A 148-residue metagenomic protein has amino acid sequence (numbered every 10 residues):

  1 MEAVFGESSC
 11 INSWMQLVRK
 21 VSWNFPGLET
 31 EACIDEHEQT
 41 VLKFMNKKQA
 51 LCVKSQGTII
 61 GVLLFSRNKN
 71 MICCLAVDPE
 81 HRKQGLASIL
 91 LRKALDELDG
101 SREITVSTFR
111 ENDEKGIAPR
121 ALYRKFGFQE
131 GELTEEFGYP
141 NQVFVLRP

Functional and structural regions predicted by a protein language model:
M1-Q16: A short beta-loop-alpha structural element at the N-terminal edge of CoA-dependent acyl/N-acetyltransferase catalytic
M15-A32: Helix-loop element at the rim of GNAT/NAT acetyltransferase active sites that forms part of the acceptor-substrate
G27-A50, L64: Active-site rim helix/loop that mediates acceptor-substrate recognition in acyltransferases
C52, G57-S66, M71-A76: Conserved beta-strand in the GNAT
H81, G85-A94: Conserved acetyl-CoA pyrophosphate-binding loop and the N-cap/start of the following alpha-helix in GNAT-like
S88, E111-E132: Conserved active-site alpha-helix within GNAT-family acetyltransferase domains
L98-D113: Conserved GNAT acetyl-CoA-binding A-motif
